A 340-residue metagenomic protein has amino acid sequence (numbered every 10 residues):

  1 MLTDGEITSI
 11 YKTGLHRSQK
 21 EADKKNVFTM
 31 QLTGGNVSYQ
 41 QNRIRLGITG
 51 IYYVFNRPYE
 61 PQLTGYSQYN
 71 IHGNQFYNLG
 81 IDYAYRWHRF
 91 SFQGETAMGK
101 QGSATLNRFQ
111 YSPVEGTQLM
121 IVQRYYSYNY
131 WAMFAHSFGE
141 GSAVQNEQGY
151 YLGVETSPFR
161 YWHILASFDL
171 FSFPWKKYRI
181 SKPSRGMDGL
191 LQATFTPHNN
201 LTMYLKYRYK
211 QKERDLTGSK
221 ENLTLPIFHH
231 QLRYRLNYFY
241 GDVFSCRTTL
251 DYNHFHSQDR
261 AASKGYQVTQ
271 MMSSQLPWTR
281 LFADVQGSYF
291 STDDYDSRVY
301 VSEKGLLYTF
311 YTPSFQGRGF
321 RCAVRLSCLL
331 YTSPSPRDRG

Functional and structural regions predicted by a protein language model:
M1-D23, H72-F76, S297-E303: A subset of solvent-exposed loop/turn segments in beta-rich extracellular surface proteins, enriched in glycine
Q19, T64-Y66: A short, structure-level motif marking secondary-structure boundaries and short turns
N26-P61, Q68-S333, R337-G340: Exposed, low-structure sequence patches enriched in small/polar residues
